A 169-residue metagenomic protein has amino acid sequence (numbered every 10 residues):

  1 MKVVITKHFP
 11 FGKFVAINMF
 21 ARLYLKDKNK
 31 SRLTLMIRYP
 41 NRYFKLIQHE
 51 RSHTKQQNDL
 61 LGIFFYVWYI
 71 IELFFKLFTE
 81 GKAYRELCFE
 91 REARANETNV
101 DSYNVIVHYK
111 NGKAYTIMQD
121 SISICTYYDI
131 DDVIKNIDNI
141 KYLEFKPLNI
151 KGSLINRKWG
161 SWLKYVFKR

Functional and structural regions predicted by a protein language model:
K2-F14, N18, L25, F64-A114: Metalloprotease/metallohydrolase-associated module, dominated by Zn2+-dependent proteases
Y24-I47: Short pre-active-site segment immediately N-terminal to the catalytic Zn-binding motif
Y43, Y127-E144: A short, charged, amphipathic alpha-helix used as a generic interaction element across diverse proteins
R51-Y66: Catalytic Zn2+-binding segment of zinc metalloproteases
T54, T126, F145, L154 (+1 more regions): A composition-biased, non-transmembrane "mature-region" signal
V105-H108, I150-K151, N156, W162-Y165: Short N-terminal "domain-start" leader segments that mark the transition from disordered tails or signal peptides into
M118-D129: A short, exposed loop/beta-hairpin motif centered on an aromatic-Gly-Thr core
